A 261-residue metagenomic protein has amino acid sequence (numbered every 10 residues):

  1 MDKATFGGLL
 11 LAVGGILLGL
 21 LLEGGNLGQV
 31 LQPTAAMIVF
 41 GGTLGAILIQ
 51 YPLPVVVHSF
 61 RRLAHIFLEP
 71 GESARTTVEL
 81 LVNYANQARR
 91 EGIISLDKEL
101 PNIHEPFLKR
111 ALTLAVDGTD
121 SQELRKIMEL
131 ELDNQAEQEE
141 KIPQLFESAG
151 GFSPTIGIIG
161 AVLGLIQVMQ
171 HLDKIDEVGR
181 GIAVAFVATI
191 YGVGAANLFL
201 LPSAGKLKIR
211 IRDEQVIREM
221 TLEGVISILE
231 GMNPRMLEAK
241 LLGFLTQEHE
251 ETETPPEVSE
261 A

Functional and structural regions predicted by a protein language model:
M1-G7: Feature marks short, highly hydrophobic, charge-poor N-terminal signal-anchor/signal peptide-like helices that anchor
A4, G15-I142, E214-A261: Large intracellular
G7-L10, G14-L27, E131-R210: Helix-termination/interfacial motifs at the ends of transmembrane alpha-helices
